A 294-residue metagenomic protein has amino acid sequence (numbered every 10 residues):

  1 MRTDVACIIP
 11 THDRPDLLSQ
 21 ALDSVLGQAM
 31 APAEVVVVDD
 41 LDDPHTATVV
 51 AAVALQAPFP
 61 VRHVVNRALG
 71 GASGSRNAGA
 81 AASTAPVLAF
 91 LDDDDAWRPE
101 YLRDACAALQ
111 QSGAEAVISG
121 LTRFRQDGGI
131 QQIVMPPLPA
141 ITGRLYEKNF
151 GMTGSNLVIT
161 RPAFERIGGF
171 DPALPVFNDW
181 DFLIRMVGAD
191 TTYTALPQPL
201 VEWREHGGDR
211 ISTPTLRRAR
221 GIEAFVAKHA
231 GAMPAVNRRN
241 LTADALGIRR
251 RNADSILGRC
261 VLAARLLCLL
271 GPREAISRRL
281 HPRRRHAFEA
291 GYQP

Functional and structural regions predicted by a protein language model:
D23-P32: Short, acidic, metal-binding catalytic loop of nucleotide-sugar glycosyltransferases
A31, D39-V50, A68, D92: A conserved acidic beta->alpha catalytic loop
H45, D95-A108: Acidic donor-binding/catalytic loop of UDP-sugar-dependent glycosyltransferases, especially processive GT2
L55-F59, L69, G74, L102-A163 (+3 more regions): Flexible acidic/His/Gly-enriched loops in nucleotide-sugar-dependent glycosyltransferase catalytic domains
N66-S83: Glycine-rich, basic loop-to-helix element that forms the pyrophosphate-binding segment of sugar-nucleotide handling
L88: Short aromatic/hydrophobic "clamp" motif used to bind/position activated sugar donors
P175-I184: Acidic donor-binding loop at a coil-to-helix junction in glycosyltransferase catalytic cores that engages
D181, Y193, P199-P294: C-terminal subregions of glycosyltransferases and related glycan-biosynthesis enzymes
